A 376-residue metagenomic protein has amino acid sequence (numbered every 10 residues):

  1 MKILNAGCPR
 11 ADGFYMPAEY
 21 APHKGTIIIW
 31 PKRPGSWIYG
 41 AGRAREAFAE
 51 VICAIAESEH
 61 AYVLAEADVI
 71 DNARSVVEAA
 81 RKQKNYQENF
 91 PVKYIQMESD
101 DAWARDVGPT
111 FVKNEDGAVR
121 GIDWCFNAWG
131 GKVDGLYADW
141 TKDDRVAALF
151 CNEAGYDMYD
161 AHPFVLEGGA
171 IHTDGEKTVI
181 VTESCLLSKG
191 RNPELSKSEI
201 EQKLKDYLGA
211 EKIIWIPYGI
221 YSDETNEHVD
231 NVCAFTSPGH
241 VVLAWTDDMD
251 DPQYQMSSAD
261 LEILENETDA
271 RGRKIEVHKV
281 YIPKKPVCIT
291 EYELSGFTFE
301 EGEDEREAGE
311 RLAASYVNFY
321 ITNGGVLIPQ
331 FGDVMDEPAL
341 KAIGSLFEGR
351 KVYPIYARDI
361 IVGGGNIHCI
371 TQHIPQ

Functional and structural regions predicted by a protein language model:
M1-Q376: Histidine/cysteine-enriched polar flanking segments
